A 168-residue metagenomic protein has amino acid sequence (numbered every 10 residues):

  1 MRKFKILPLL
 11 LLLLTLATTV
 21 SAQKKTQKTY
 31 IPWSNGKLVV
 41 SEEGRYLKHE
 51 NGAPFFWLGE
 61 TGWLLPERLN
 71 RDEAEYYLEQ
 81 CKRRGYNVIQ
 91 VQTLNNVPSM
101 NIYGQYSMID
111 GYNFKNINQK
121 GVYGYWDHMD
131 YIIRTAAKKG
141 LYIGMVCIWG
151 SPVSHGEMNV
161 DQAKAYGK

Functional and structural regions predicted by a protein language model:
M1-K25: Bacterial Sec-dependent N-terminal signal peptides
T26-K168: Active-site mouth of glycoside hydrolases
